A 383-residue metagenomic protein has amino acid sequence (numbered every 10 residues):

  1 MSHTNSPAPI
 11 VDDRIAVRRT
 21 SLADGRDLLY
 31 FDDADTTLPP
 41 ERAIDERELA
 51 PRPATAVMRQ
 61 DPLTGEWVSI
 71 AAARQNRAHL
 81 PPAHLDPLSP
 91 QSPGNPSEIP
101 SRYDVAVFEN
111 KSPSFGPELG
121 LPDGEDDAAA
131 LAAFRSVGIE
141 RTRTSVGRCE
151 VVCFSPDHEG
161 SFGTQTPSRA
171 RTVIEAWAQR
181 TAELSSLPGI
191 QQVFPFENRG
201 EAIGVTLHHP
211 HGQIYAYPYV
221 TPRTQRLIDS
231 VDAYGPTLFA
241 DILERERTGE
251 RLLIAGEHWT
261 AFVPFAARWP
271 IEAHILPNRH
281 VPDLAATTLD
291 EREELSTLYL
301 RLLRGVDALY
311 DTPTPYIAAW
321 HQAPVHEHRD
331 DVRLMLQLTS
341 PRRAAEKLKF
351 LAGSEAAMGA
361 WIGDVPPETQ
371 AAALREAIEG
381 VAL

Functional and structural regions predicted by a protein language model:
M1-L383: HIT superfamily nucleotide-processing domains
